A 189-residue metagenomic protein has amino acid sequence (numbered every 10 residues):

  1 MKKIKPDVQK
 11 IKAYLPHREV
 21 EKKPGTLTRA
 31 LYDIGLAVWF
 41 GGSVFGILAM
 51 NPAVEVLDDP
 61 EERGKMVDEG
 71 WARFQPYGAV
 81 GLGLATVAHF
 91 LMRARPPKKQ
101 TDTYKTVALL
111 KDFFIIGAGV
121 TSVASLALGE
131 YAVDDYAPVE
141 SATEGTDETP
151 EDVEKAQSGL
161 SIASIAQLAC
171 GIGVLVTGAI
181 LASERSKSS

Functional and structural regions predicted by a protein language model:
M1-S189: Short amphipathic, positively biased membrane-proximal segments that drive organelle/inner-membrane targeting
